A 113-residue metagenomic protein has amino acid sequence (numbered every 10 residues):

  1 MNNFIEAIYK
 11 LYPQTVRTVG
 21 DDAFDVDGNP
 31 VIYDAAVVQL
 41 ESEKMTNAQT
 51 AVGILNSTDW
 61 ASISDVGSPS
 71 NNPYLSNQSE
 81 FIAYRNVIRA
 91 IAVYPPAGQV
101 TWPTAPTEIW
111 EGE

Functional and structural regions predicted by a protein language model:
M1-E113: A preference for well-ordered globular domain cores that mediate specific macromolecular interactions or catalysis
